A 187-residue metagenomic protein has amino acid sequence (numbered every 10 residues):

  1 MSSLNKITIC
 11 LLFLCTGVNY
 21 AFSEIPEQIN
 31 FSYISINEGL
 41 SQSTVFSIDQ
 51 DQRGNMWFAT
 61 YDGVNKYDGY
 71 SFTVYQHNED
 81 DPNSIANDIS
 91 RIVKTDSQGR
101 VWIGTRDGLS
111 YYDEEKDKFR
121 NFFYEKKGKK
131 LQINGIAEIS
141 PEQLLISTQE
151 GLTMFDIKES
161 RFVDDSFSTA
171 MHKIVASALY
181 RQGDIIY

Functional and structural regions predicted by a protein language model:
M1-Y187: Carboxylate-rich, polar loop motifs that coordinate divalent cations or form catalytic acidic clusters
